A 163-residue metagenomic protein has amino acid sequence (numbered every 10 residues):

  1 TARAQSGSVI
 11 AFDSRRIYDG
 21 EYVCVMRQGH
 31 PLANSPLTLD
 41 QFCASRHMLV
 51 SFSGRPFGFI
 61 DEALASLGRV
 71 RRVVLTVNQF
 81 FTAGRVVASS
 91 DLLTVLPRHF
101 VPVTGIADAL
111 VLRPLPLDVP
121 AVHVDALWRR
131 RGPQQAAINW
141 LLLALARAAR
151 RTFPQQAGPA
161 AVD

Functional and structural regions predicted by a protein language model:
T1-Q5, R27-Q28, Q79, L96-F100: Beta->alpha turn/N-cap motifs
T1-Y22, M26, V111-R113: Short beta-strand-centered segments that line the small-molecule binding cleft or hinge of alpha/beta clamshell
A2-A4, M26, L32-L39, C43-L67 (+2 more regions): Secondary-structure junction motif
I10-A11, S35-P36, F80: Structural motif corresponding to alpha-helix initiation and N-cap regions
R15, D40, G84-R85: Alpha-helical segments flanking ligand/cofactor-binding loops in enzyme cores
R15-R16, V23-V25, P31, L93 (+1 more regions): Residues embedded in well-ordered beta-strands
N34-P36, G84, S89, R98-V111 (+1 more regions): C-terminal effector-binding regulatory domain of bacterial HTH transcription factors
S53-V111: Hydrophobic hinge/microswitch elements
